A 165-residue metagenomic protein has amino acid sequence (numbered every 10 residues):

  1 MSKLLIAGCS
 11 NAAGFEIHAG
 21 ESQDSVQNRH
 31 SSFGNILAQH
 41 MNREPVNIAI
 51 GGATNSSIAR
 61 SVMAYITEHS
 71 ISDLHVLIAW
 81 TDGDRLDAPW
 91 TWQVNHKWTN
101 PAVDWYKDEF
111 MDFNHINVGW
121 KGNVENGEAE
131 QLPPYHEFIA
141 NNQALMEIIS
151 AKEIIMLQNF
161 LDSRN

Functional and structural regions predicted by a protein language model:
M1-S57, E68: Serine-esterase "nucleophile elbow" of acetyl-processing enzymes
I17-H18, S57-S61, D87-W90: A short acidic (Asp/Glu
R29, I58, I149-E153: Short, glycine/acidic-rich beta->alpha junctions
M63-N165: Alpha-helical cap/lid subdomain in secreted, periplasmic, or secretory-pathway luminal O-acyl-processing enzymes
